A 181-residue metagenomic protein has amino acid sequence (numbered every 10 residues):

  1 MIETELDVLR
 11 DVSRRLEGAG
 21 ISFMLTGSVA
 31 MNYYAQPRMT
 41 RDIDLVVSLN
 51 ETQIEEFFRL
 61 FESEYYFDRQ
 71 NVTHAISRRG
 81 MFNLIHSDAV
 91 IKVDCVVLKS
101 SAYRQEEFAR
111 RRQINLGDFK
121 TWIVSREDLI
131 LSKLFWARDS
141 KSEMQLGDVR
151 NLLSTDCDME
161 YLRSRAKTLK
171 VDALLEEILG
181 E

Functional and structural regions predicted by a protein language model:
M1-E181: Compositionally biased terminal segments of proteins
